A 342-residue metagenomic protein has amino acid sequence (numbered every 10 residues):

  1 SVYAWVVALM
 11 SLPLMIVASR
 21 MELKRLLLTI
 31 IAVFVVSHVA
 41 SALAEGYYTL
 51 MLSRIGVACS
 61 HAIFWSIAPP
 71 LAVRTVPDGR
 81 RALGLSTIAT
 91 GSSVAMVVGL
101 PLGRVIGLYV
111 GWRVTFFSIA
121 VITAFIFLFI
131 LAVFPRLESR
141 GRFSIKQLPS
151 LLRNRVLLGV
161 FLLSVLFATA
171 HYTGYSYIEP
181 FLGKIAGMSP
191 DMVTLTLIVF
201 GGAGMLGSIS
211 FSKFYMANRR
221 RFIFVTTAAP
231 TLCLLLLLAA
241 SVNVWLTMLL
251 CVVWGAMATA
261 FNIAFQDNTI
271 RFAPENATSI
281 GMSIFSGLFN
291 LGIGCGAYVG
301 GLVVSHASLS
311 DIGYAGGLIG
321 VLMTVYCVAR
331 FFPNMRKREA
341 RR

Functional and structural regions predicted by a protein language model:
L9-E45: Conserved MFS/SLC helix-loop-helix module at the cytosolic interface between two early adjacent transmembrane helices
M10-E22, G207-R219, V304: Helix-to-loop junctions at the C-terminal end of transmembrane segments in multipass secondary transporters
E22, L43-T49, G187, A240-V242: Helix-breaking motifs and short loop linkers at transmembrane-helix boundaries and internal kinks in secondary membrane
S37-A40, Y48-G56, W245-V253: Paired small-residue
Y47, S53-G91: Cytoplasmic helix-loop-helix junction between adjacent transmembrane helices in 12-TM secondary transporters
T49, D78-G79, L83-F134, Y177: Helix-loop-helix hairpin linking two adjacent transmembrane segments in secondary transporters
F64-V76, A260-P274: Intracellular juxtamembrane helix-capping segments at the cytosolic ends of symmetry-related transmembrane helices
R221-F265: C-terminal transmembrane helical hairpin of 12-TM major facilitator-type secondary transporters
